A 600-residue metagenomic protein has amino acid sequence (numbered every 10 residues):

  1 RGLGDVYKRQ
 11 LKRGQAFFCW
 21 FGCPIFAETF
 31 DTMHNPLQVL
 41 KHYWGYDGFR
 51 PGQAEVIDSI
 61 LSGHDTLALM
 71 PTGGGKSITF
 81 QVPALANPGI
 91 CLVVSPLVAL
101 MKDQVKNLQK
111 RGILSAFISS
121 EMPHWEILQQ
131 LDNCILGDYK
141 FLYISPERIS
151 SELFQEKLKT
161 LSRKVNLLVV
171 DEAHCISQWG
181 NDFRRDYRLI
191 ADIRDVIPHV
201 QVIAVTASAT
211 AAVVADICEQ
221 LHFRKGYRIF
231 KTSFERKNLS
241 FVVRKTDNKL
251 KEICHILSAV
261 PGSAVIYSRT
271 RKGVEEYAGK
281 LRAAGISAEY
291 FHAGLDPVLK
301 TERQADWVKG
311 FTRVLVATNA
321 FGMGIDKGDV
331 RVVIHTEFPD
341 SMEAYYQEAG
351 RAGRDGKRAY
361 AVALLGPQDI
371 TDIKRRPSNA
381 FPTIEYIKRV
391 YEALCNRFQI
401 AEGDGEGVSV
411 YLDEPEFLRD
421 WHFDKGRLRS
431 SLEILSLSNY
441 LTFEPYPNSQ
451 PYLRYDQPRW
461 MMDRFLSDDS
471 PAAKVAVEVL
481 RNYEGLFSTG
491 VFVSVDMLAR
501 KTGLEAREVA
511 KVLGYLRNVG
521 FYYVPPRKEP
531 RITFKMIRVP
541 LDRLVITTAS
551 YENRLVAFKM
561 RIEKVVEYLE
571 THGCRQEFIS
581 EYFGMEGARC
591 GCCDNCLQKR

Functional and structural regions predicted by a protein language model:
R1-Y7: Short, small-residue-biased leader/transition segments that mark boundaries at the very start of proteins
H34, Q38-Y43, D47, P51 (+4 more regions): Helicase motor core with emphasis on the C-terminal RecA-like subdomain
T383-R600: C-terminal accessory/connector segments of nucleic-acid motor ATPases
